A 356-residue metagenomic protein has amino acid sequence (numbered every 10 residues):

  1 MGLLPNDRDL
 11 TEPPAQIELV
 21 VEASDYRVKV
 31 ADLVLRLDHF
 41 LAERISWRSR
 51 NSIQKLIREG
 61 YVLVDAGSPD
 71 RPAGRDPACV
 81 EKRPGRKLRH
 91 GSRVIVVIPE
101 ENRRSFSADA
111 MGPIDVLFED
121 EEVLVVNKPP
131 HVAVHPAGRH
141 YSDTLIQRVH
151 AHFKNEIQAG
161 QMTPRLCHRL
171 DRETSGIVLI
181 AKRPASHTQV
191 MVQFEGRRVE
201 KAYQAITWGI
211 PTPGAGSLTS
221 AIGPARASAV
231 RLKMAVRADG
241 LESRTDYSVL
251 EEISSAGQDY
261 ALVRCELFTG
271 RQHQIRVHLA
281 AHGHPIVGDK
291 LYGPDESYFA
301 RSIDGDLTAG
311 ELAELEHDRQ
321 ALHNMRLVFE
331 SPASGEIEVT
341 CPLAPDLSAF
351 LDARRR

Functional and structural regions predicted by a protein language model:
M1-R356: RNA pseudouridine synthases
